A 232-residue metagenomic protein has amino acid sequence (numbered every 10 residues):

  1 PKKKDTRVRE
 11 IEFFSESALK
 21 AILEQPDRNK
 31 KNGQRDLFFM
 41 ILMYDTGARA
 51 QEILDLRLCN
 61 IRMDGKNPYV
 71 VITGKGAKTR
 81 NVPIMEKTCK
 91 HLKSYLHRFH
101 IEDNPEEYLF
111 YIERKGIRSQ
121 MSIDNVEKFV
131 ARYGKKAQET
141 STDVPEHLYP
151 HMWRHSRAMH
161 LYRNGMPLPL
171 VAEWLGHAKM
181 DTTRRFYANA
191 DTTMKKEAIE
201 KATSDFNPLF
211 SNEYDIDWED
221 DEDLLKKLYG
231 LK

Functional and structural regions predicted by a protein language model:
P1-K232: Conserved catalytic core of the tyrosine transesterase superfamily
